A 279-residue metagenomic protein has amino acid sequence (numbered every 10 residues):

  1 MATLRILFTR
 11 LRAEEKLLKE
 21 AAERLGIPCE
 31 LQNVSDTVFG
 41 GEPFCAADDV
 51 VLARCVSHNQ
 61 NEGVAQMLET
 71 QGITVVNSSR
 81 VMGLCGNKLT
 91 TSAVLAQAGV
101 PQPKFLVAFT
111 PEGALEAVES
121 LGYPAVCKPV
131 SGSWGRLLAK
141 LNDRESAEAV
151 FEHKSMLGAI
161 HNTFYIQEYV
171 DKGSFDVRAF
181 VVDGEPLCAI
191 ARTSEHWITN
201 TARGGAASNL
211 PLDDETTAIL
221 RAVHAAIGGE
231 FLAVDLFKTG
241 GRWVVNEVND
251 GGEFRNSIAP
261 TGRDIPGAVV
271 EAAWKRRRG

Functional and structural regions predicted by a protein language model:
M1-V81, C85, R278: ATP-binding N-terminal substructure of ATP-dependent carboxylate-amine bond-forming enzymes
A2, F8, F44, E69-G72 (+5 more regions): Active-site nucleotide/adenylate-binding loops and adjacent lid/helix of ATP-dependent enzymes
D49, A179-V181, R242-N256: A short beta-strand motif that forms the metal-chelation/ATP-contact edge of phosphoryl-transfer active sites
V56-H58, S131-G132, G251: Short glycine-rich anion-binding loops that position phosphate/pyrophosphate groups of nucleotides and phosphorylated
A125, Y165, L187-C188, L232 (+1 more regions): Protein kinase-like catalytic core scaffold
A139-I227: Phosphate-binding site of ATP-dependent enzymes
H196-R203, F254-R263: A short, polar/charged loop-to-alpha-helix boundary motif
I198-V245, P266-R278: A long amphipathic alpha-helix within ATP-dependent nucleotide-binding catalytic cores
